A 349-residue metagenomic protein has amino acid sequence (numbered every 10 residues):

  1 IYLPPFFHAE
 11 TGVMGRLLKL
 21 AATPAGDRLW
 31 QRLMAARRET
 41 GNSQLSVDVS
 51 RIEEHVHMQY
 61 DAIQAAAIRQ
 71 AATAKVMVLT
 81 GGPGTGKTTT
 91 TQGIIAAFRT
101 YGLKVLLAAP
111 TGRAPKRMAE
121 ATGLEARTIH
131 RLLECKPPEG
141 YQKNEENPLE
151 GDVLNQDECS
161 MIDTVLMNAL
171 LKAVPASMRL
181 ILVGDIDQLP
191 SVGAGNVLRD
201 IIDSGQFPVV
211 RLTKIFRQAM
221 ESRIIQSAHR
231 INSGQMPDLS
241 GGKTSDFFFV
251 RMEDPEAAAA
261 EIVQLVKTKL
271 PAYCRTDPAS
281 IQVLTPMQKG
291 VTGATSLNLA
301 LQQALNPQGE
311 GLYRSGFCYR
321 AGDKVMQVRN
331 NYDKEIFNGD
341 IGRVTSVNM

Functional and structural regions predicted by a protein language model:
I1-L45: Interdomain "pre-motor" coupling segment immediately N-terminal to P-loop NTPase/helicase cores
V13, A71, G84, T111 (+7 more regions): Residue-level signature of catalytic and energy-coupling elements of molecular machines, predominantly ATP/GTP-dependent
A36-S43, I186-K334: Conserved helicase motor core of P-loop NTPases
N42-A62: N-terminal pre-Walker A segment at the start of P-loop NTPase domains
M58-T73: N-terminal pre-P-loop "Q-motif" helix
M77-A119, V183, D246-D254, V266-G290 (+1 more regions): Conserved RecA-like ASCE P-loop NTPase motor core of nucleic-acid helicases/translocases
G93, A97, Y101-L103, A109-R117 (+5 more regions): Conserved helicase motor core of SF1/SF2 NTP-dependent helicases
F337-V347: Short beta-strand-centered aromatic/proline hotspots
